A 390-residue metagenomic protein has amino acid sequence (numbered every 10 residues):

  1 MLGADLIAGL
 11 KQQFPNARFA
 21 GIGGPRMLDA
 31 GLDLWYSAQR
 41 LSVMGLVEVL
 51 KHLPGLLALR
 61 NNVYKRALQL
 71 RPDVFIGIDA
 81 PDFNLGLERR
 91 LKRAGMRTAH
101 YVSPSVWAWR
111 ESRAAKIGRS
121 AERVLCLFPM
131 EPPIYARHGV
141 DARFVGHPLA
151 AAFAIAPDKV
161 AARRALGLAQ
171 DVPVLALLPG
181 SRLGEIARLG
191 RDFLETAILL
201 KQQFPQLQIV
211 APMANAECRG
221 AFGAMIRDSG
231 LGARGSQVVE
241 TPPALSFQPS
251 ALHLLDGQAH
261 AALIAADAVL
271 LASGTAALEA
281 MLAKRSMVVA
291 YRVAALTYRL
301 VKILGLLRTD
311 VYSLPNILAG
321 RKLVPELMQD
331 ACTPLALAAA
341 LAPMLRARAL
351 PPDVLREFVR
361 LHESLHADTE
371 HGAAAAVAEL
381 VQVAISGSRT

Functional and structural regions predicted by a protein language model:
M1-L231, G235-T390: Nucleotide-activated sugar donor-binding and catalytic core shared by glycosyltransferases and related lipid-linked
